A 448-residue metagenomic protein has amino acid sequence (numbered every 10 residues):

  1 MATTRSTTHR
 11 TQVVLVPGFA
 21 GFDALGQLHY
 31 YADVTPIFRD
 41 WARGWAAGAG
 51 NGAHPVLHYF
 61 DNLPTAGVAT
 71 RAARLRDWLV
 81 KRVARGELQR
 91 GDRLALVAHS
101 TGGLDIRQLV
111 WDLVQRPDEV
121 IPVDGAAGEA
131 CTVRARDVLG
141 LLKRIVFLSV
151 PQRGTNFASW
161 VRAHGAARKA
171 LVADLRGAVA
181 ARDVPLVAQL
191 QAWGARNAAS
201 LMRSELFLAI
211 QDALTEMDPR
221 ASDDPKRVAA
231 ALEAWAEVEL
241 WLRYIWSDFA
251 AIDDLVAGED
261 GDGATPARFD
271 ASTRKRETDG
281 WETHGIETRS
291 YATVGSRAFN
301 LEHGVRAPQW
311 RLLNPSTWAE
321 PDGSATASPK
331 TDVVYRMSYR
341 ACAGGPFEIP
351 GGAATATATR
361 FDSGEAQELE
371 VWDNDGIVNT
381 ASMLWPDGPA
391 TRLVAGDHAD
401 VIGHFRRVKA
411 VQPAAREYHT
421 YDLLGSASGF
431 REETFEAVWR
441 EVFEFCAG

Functional and structural regions predicted by a protein language model:
A2-R5, D40-G52, V80-R90, L113-V138 (+1 more regions): Alpha-helix termini
T4-L94, Q152, A163: Active-site catalytic motif of lipid deacylating hydrolases and related acyltransferases
A20, G102-G103, Q152, V378: Short active-site segment of divalent metal-dependent hydrolases/proteases that encodes the spacing between
R71-L79, I106, V438, V442: Generic hydrophobic alpha-helical segments
L96-A98, L148: Short beta-strand immediately N-terminal to the catalytic nucleophile in serine-hydrolase-like folds
A98-G102, I106: Gly/Ala-rich beta-loop-alpha elbow adjacent to hydrolase catalytic centers
R107-D112: Active-site signature of alpha/beta-hydrolase-fold catalytic machinery across serine- and Asp/Cys-nucleophile hydrolases
V120, G128-G448: Helical cap/lid subdomain of alpha/beta-hydrolase-fold lipid enzymes that gates access to the catalytic pocket
